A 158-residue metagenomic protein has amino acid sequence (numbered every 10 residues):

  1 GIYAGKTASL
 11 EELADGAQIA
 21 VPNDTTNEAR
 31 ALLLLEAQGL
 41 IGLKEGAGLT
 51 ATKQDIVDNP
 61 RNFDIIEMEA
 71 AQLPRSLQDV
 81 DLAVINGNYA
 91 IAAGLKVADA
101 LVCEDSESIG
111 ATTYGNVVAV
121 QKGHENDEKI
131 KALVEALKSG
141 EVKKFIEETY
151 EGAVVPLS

Functional and structural regions predicted by a protein language model:
G1-I41, K143: A conserved helix-loop-strand patch within extracytoplasmic ligand-binding domains of the periplasmic binding
G1-L10, Y114-D127: A bilobed periplasmic-binding-protein/Venus flytrap-type ligand-binding module shared by bacterial periplasmic
E12, R30-I66: Ligand-binding cleft/hinge of the Venus flytrap
D15-G16, E125-A136: Short amphipathic alpha-helical coupling segments at ligand-binding clamshell hinges and other catalytic/signaling
A17, L40, R61-D64, Q78-I85: Alpha-to-beta junction loops
E28-L32, P74-L77, I130, V134 (+1 more regions): Extracytoplasmic/secreted envelope proteins and their assembly/folding machinery, especially bacterial periplasmic
A29-E36, L137-L157: Periplasmic-binding protein-like
L73-A100: A ligand-binding cleft/hinge motif common to bilobed small-molecule-binding domains
